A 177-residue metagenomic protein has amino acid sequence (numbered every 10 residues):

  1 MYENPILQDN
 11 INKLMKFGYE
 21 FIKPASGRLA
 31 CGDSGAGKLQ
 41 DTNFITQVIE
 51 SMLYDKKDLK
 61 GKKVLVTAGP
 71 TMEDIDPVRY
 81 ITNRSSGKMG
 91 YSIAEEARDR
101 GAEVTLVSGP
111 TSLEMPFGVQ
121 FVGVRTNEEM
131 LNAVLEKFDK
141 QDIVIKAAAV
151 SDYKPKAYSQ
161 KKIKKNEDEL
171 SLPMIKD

Functional and structural regions predicted by a protein language model:
M1-S26, A36-I49: Short, glycine-/small-residue-rich phosphate/pyrophosphate-handling segment
M1-Y2, L29-D33, I75-D76, M115: A short acidic, helix-capping loop that chelates divalent metal ions and anchors anionic groups
L7-Q8, N12-K16, D58-T126, L172: Glycine-rich phosphate/diphosphate-binding loop of Rossmann-like nucleotide-binding domains
F21-P24, L106-V107, K146-A147: General beta-strand structural signal in soluble alpha/beta enzymes
A25-A30, P70-D76, K161-N166: Gly-rich Lys/Arg/Thr-decorated short loops/hinges at beta-loop-alpha junctions or inter-strand turns that position
G27, G69-E73, A148-K156: Short glycine-rich anion-binding loops that position phosphate/pyrophosphate groups of nucleotides and phosphorylated
T46-K63: Flexible nucleotide-interacting loop at or near the entrance of a catalytic core
P110, G118-D177: A glycine- and small/hydrophobic-rich beta-loop-beta segment that serves as a flexible "lid/hinge" or phosphate-binding
